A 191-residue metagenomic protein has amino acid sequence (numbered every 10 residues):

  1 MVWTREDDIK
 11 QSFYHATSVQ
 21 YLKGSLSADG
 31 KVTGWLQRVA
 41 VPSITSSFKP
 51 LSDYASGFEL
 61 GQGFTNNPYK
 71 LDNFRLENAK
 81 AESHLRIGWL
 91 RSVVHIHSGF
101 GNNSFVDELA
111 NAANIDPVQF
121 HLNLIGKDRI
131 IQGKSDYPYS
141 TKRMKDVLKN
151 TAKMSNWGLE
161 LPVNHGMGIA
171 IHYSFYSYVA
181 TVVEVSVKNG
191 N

Functional and structural regions predicted by a protein language model:
M1-S46, L161, G166-G168, Y173-S177: Phosphate/diphosphate-binding loops
E6-Q11, L124-S140, A170-I171: Conserved short loop/turn motifs at secondary-structure junctions
T17-S104: Glycine-rich loop/linker segments at domain edges
V32, N66, I169, K188-N191: Condensing-enzyme catalytic core mediating Claisen C-C bond formation in acyl metabolism
S52-F64, L90-I125, I130-Y137, D146 (+2 more regions): Alpha-helical support elements that line or immediately flank enzyme active sites and cofactor-binding pockets
E77-K80, N111, K153, W157: Conserved helix-loop functional segments at active or binding sites
V94, S98, S140-R143, L161 (+1 more regions): Secondary-structure capping and boundary motifs in well-ordered enzyme cores
K149-A152, L159-H165: Internal maturation/activation junctions in enzymes
